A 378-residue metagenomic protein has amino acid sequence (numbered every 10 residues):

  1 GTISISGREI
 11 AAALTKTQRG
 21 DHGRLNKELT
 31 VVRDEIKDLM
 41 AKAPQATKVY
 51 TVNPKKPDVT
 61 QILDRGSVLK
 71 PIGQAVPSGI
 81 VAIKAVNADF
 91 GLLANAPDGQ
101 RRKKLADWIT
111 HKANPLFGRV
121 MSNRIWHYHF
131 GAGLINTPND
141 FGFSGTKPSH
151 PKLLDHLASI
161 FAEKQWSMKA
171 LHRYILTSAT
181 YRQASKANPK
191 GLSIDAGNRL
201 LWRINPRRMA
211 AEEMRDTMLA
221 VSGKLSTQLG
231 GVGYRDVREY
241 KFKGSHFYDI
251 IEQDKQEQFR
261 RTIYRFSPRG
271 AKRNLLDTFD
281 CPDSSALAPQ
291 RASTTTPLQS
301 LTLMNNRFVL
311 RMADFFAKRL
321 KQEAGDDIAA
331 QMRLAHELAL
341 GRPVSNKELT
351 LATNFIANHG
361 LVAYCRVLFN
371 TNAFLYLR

Functional and structural regions predicted by a protein language model:
G1: C-terminal, active-site-flanking charged/polar segments
S4-E257, P282-R291, M304-V362, L375-L377: Primarily short, surface-exposed interaction patches in extracytoplasmic proteins
R261, A271-D280: Active-site Gly/Thr loop motif
Y264-R265, G341: Short, surface-exposed beta-strand/loop micro-motifs that present aromatic residues
